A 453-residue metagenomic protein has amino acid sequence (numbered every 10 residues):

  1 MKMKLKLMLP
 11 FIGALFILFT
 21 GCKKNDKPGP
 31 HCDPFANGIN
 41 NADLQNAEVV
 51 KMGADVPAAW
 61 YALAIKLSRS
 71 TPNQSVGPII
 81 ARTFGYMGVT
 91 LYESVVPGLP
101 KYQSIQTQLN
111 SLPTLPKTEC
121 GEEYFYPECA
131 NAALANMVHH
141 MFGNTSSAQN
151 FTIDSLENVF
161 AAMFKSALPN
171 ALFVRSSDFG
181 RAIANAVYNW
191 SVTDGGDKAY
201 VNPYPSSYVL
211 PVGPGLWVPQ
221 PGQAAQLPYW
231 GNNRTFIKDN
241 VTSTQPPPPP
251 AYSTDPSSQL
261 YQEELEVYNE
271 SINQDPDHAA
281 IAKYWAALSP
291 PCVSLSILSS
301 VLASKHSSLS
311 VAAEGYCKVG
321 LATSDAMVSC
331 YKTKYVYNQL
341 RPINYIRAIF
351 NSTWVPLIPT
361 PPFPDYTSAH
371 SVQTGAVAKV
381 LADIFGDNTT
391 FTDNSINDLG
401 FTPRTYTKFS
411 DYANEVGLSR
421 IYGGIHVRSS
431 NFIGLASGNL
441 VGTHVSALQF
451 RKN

Functional and structural regions predicted by a protein language model:
M1-P10: Bacterial N-terminal signal peptides that target proteins for export
F11-F16: Hydrophobic helical h-region of N-terminal Sec-dependent signal peptides in bacterial secretory/periplasmic proteins
L18-G21: C-terminal motif of bacterial Sec signal peptides marking the signal peptidase cleavage site
N25-N453: Acidic/polar surface patches and capping/hinge elements
